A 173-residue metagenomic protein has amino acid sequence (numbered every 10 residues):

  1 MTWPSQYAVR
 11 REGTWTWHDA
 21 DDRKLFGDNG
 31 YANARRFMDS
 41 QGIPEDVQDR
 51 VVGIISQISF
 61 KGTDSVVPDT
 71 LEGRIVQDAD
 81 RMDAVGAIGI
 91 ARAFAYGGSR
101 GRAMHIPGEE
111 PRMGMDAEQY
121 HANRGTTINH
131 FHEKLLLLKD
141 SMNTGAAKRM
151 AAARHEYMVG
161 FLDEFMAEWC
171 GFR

Functional and structural regions predicted by a protein language model:
M1, D21, T63-R173: Divalent metal-dependent phosphate-bond-processing catalytic cores, especially two-metal-ion Mg2+/Mn2+ enzymes that act
M1-F26, G30, V51-K61: His-Asp-centered metal-binding catalytic motifs of divalent-metal-dependent phosphohydrolases/nucleases
W3-Q6, V47-V51, G86, F131: Residue-level detector of well-ordered alpha-helical segments, enriched for hydrophobic/aromatic packing positions
F26-S40: An active-site-proximal "capping" alpha-helix that borders the catalytic cofactor pocket
D28-Y31, R50-V52, D69, E110-R112: Short linear motifs at secondary-structure transitions and domain/linker junctions
F37-V76: Hydrophobic, well-structured mid-protein blocks that either form specific transmembrane helices
